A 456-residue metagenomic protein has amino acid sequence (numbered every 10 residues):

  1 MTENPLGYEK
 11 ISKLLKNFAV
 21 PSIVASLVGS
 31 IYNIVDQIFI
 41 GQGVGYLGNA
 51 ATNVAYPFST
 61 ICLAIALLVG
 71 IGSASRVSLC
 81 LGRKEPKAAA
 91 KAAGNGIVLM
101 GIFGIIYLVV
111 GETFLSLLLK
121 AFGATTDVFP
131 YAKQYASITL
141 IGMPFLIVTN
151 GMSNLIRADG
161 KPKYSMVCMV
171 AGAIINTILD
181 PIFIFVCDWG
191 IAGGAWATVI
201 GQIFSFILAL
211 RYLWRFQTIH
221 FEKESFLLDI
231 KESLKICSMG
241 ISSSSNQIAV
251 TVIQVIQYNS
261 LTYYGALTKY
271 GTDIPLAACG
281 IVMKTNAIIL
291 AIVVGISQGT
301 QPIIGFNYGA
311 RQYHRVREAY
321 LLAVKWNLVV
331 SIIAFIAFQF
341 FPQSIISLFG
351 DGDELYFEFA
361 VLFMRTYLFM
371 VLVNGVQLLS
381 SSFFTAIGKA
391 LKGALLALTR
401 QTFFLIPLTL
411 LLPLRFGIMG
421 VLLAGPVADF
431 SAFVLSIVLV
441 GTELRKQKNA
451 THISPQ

Functional and structural regions predicted by a protein language model:
M1-S22, V77-G142, V186-I241, I304-M370 (+1 more regions): Short alpha-helical transmembrane segments in multi-pass integral membrane proteins
S12-I31, V35, F58-I65, I141 (+5 more regions): Residue-level signal for short hydrophobic patches within transmembrane helices of multi-pass membrane transporters
N17-D36, I138, T149, G172 (+2 more regions): Transmembrane helical elements of multi-pass membrane transporters/channels
S22, S26, I38, Q42 (+16 more regions): Transmembrane alpha-helix boundary and packing residues in multipass membrane permease domains and related
I31-A50, L119-T126, I182-W189, T251-V282 (+3 more regions): Helix-terminus/linker motif at the lipid-water interface of multi-pass membrane proteins
N49-V109, L146-S165, Y258, A278-P342 (+1 more regions): Small-residue-rich hydrophobic transmembrane alpha-helices
I61-A64, N176-D180, F206-L210, I288 (+3 more regions): Hydrophobic transmembrane alpha-helices of multi-pass small-molecule transporters
G70, T139-R157, S165-A173, G194-I207 (+4 more regions): Short runs within selected transmembrane alpha-helices of multi-pass transporters and secretion channels
